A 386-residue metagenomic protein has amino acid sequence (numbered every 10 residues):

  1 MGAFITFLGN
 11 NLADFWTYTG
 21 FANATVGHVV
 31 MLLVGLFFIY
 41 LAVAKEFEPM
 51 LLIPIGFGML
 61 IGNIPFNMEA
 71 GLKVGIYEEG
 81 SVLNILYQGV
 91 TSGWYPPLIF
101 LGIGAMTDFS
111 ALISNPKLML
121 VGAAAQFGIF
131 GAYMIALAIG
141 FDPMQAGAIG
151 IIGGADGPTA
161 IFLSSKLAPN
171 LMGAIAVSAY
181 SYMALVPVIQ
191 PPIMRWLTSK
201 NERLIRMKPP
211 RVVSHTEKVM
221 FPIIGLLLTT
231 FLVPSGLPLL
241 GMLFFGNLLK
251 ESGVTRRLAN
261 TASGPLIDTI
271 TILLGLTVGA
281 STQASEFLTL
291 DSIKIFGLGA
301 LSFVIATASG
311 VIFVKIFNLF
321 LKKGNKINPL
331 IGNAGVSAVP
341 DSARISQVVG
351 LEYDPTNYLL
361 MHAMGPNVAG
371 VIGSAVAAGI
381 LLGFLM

Functional and structural regions predicted by a protein language model:
M1-E78: N-terminal alpha-helical transmembrane segments of multi-pass membrane transport and channel/translocase proteins
M1-N23, V29, E79, P192-F221 (+2 more regions): Intrinsically disordered, low-complexity non-transmembrane regions of multi-pass membrane transporters
V43-L52, I85-L86, M106-V121, T255-S263 (+3 more regions): Interfacial helix-loop-helix linkers and transmembrane-helix boundary segments in multi-pass membrane proteins
Q88, S92-G93, F100-M106, V121-G131 (+4 more regions): Alpha-helical membrane segments and immediately flanking helix-loop junctions that form or couple to the substrate/ion
A111-Y133, S285-V311, A363-N367: Entry/N-cap segments of selected transmembrane alpha helices and their immediately preceding amphipathic helices
N170-V188, F296-A306, L330-A334: Alpha-helical transmembrane segments
S178-V254: Membrane-embedded hairpin module used as a gating/binding unit in multi-pass transport and secretion proteins
L226-V314: Transmembrane helical segments that form the transport core of multi-pass membrane transport proteins
